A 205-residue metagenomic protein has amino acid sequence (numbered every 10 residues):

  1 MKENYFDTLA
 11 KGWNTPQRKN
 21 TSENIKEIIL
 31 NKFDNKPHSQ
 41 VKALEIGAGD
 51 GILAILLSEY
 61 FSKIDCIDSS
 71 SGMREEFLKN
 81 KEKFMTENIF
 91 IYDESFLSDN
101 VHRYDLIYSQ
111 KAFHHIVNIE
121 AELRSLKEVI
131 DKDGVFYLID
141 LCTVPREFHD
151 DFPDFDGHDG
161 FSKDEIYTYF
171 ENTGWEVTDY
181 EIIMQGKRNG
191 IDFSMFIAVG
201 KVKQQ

Functional and structural regions predicted by a protein language model:
M1-P37, E76: Conserved class I S-adenosyl-L-methionine
P16-Q17, Y137-D192: C-terminal alpha-helical "lid/dimerization" subdomain adjacent to the S-adenosyl-L-methionine
L44-I46, D50-L97: Class I SAM-dependent methyltransferase SAM/SAH-binding core
S98-H102: Short conserved loop adjoining the S-adenosyl-L-methionine
Y108: A conserved beta-strand element that flanks and buttresses the S-adenosyl-L-methionine
K111-A112: Short catalytic micro-motifs in class I SAM-dependent methyltransferases
A121-K132: A short glycine-rich, Lys/Arg-flanked "PGG" loop and its adjoining helix->strand segment in the class I
Q185-Q205: Core SAM-dependent methyltransferase catalytic element
